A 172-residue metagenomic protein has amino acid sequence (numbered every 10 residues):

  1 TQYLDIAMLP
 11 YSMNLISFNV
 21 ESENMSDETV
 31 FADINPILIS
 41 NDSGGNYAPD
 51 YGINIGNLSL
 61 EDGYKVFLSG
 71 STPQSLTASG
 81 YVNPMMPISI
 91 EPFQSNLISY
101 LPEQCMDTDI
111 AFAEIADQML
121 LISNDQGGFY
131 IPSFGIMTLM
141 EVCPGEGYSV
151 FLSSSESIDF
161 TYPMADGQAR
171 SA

Functional and structural regions predicted by a protein language model:
T1-A172: N-terminal exported-region signature
